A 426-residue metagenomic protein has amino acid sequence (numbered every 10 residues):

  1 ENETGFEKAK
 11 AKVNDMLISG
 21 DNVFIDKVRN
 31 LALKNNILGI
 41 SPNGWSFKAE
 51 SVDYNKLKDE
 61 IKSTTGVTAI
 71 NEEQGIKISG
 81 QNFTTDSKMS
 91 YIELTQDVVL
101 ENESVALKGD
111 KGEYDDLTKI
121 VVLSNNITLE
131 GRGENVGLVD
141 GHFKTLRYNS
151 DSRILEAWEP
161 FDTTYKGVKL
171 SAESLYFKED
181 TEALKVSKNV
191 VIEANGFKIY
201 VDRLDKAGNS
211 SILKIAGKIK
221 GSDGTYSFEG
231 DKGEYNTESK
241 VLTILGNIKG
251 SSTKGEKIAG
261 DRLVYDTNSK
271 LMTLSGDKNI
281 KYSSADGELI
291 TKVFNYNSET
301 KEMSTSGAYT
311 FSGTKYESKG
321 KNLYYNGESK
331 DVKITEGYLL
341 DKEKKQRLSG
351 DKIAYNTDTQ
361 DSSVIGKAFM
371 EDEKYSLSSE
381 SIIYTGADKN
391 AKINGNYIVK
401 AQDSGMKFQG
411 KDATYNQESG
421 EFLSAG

Functional and structural regions predicted by a protein language model:
E1-G426: N-terminal amphipathic/hydrophobic interface segments
